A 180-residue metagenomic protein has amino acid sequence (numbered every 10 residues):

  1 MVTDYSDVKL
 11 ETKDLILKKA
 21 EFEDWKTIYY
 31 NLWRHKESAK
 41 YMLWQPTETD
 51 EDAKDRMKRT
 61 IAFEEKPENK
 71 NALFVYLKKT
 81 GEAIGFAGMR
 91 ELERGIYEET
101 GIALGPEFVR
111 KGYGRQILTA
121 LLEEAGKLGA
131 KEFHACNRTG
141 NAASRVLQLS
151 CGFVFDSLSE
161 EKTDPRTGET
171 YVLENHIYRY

Functional and structural regions predicted by a protein language model:
M1-T27, N31-E37, F74-Y180: Acyl-donor (CoA/ACP) binding surface of acyl/acetyltransferases
E37-R59, N71: Conserved GNAT-fold acetyl-CoA-binding loop/helix
T49-E51, E64, T167: A short hydrophobic/aromatic micro-motif that marks alpha-helical segments and, especially, helix-coil
T60-I61, G88: Short secondary-structure capping micro-motifs at structural edges
I61-A62, E161: Short beta-turn/strand-loop junction motif enriched in small, turn-promoting residues
F63-N69: Short loop/turn motifs at secondary-structure junctions and domain boundaries
